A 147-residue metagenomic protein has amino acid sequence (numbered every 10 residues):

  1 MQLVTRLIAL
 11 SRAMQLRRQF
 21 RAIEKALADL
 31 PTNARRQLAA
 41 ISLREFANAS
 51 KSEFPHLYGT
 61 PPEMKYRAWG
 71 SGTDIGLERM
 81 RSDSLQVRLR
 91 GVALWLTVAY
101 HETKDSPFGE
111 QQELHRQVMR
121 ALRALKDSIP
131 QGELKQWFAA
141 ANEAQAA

Functional and structural regions predicted by a protein language model:
L3-A47: Short terminal alpha-helical segments
R12-Q19, W69, R88-L96: Short amphipathic alpha-helical heptad-repeat segments
A26-A39, H56-Y58, T103-Q112, P130-L134: Charged, low-complexity interaction regions
R35-R67: Alpha-helical segments in soluble extracytoplasmic regions
G91-A147: Amphipathic alpha-helical binding modules
